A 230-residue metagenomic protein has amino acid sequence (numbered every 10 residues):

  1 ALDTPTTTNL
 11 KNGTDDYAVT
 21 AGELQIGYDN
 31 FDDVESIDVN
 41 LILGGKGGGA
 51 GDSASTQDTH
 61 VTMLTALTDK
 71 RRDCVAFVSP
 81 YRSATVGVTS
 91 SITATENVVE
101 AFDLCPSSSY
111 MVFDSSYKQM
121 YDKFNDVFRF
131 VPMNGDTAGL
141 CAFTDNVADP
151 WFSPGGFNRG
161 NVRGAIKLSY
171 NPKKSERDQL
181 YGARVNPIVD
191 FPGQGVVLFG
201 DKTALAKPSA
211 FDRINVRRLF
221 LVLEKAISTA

Functional and structural regions predicted by a protein language model:
A1-A230: A glycine- and small-residue-enriched flexible loop/hinge signal that marks low-structured segments
